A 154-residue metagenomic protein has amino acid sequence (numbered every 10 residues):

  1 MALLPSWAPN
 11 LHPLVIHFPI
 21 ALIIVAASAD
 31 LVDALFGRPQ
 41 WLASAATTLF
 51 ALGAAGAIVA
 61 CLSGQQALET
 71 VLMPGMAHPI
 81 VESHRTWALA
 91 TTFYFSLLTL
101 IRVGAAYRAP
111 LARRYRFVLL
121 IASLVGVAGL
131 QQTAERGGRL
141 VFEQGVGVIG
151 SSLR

Functional and structural regions predicted by a protein language model:
M1-R154: Polytopic transmembrane helical bundles with strong interfacial aromatic enrichment
